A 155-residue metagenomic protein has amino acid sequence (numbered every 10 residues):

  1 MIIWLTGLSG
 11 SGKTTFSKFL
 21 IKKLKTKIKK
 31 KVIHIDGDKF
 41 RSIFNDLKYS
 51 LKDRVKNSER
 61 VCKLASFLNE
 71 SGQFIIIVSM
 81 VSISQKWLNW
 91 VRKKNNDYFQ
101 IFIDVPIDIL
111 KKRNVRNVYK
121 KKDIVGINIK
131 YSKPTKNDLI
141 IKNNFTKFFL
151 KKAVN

Functional and structural regions predicted by a protein language model:
I3-L5: Hydrophobic anchor at the beta1->P-loop junction of P-loop NTPases
S11: ATP-binding Walker
T14: Walker A/P-loop
S17-K63: Conserved substrate/cofactor phosphate-moiety recognition/catalytic segment in nucleotide-dependent phosphotransferases
K39-R41, S82-Q85, D104-L110, T146-K147: Conserved nucleotide-binding/hydrolysis micro-motifs of P-loop NTPases
F44-L88: Conserved nucleotide-sensing/catalytic segment adjacent to the nucleotide-binding pocket in NTP-handling enzymes
I77-M80, V91-R113, I141: Conserved phosphate-donor/acceptor-positioning beta-strand/loop module used by diverse small-molecule
K112-N155: Small-molecule kinase domains that catalyze NTP-dependent phosphoryl transfer to phosphate-bearing small molecules
